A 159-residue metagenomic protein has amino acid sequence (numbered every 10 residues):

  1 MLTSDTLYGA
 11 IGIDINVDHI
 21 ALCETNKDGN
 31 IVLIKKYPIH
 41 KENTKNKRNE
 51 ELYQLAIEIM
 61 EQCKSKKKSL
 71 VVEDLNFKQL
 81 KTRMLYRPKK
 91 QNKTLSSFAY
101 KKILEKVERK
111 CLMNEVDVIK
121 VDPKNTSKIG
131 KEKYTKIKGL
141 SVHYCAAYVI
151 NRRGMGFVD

Functional and structural regions predicted by a protein language model:
M1-D159: Positively charged, helix-rich recognition surfaces that bind polyanionic ligands
